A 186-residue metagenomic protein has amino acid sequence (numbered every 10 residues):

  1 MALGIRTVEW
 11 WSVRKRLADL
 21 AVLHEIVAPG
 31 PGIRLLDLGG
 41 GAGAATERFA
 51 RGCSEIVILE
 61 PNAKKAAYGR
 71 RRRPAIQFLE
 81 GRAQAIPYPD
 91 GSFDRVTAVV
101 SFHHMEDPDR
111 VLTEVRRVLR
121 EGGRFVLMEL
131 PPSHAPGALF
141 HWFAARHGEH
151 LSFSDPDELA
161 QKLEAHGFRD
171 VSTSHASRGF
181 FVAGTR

Functional and structural regions predicted by a protein language model:
A2-L17, A45, L59, V126-A183: C-terminal alpha-helical "lid/dimerization" subdomain adjacent to the S-adenosyl-L-methionine
V13-I33: Conserved alpha-helix/loop element of class I SAM-dependent methyltransferases that forms part of the SAM/SAH-binding
G32, F93-D94: Local beta-strand N-terminus motif with an aromatic residue
L36, G41-A85: Class I SAM-dependent methyltransferase SAM/SAH-binding core
T97: A conserved beta-strand element that flanks and buttresses the S-adenosyl-L-methionine
V100-S101: Short catalytic micro-motifs in class I SAM-dependent methyltransferases
D109-R124: A short glycine-rich, Lys/Arg-flanked "PGG" loop and its adjoining helix->strand segment in the class I
